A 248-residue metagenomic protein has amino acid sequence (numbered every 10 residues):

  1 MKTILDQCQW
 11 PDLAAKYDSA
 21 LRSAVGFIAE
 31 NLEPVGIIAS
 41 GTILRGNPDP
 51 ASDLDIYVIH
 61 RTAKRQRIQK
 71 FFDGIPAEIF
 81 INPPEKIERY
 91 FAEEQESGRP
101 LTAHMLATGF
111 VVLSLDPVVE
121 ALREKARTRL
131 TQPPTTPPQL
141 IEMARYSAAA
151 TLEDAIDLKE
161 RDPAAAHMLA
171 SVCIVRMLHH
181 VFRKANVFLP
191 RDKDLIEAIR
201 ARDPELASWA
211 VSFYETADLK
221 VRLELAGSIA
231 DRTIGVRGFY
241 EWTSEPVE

Functional and structural regions predicted by a protein language model:
M1-V35: Helical scaffold of the NTase/Pol beta-like nucleotidyltransferase catalytic core
K2-L13, I68-E160: Conserved NTP/Mg2+-binding pocket subregion across the NTase superfamily
T3-I4, L130-E248: Conserved nucleotidyltransferase catalytic core and NTase-mimicking acidic/glycine-rich helix/loop elements in nucleic
V25, Q66, L178: Generic structural marker for isolated residues within well-ordered, non-membrane alpha-helices of soluble domains
V25, V35-G36, R45, R89 (+1 more regions): A positional/architectural concept
G26, V111, Y214-D218: Amphipathic alpha-helical interaction elements
I37-N82: Catalytic metal-binding acidic patch
